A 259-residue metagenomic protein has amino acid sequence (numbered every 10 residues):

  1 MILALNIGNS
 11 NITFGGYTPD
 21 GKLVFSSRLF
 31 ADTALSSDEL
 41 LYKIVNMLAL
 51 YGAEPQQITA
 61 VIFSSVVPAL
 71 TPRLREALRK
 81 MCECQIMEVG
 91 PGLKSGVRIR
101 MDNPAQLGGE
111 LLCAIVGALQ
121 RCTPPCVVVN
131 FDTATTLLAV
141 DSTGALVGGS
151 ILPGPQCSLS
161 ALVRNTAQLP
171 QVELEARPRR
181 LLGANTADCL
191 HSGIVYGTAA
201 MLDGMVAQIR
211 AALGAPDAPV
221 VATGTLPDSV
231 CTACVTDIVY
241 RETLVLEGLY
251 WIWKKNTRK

Functional and structural regions predicted by a protein language model:
M1-F25, A118, P124-L146, L162 (+1 more regions): Gly/Thr-rich phosphate-binding beta-strand-loop-beta motif of the actin/hexokinase/Hsp70
M1-L93: N-terminal glycine/serine-rich phosphate-binding loop of ATP-dependent small-molecule kinases, especially carbohydrate
S27, T33, P178-P219, D237-V239: Adenine-nucleotide phosphate-binding core of ATP-dependent small-molecule kinases
D32-E39, L107-G109, A114-T123, V147-H191 (+2 more regions): Glycine-rich phosphate-binding loop plus the immediately following alpha-helix
Y51, M81, N165, L169-V172 (+5 more regions): Change "in soluble alpha/beta enzymes" to "in soluble alpha/beta proteins
Y51-Q106, T143-S150, G154-P155, A184-V195 (+3 more regions): Short beta-strand-loop/turn "lid" adjacent to the catalytic site in phosphate-handling enzymes
Y51-Q56, R121-T123, A212-A215: Glycine-rich phosphate-binding loop signature in dinucleotide/nucleotide-binding domains
L213-K259: Long hydrophobic alpha-helical segments typical of transmembrane helices together with their membrane-interfacial
